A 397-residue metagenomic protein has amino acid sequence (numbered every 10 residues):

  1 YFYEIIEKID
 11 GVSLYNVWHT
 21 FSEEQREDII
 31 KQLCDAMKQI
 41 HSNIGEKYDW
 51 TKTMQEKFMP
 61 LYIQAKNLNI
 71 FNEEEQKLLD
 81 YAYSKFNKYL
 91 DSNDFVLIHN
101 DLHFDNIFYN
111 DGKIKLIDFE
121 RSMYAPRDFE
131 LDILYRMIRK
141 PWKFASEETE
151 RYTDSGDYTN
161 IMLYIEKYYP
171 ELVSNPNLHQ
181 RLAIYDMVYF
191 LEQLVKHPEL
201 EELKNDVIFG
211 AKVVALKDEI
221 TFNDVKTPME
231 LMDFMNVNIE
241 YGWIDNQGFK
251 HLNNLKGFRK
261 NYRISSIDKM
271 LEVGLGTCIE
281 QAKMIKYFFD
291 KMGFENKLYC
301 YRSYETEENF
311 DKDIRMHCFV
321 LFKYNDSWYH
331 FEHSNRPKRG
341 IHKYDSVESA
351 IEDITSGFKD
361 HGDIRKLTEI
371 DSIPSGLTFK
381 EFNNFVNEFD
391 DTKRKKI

Functional and structural regions predicted by a protein language model:
Y1-D49: ATP-binding pocket architecture of kinase catalytic cores
F2, Y81-F129: Active-site acidic catalytic loop and adjacent metal/ATP-binding pocket of ATP-dependent phosphoryl transfer enzymes
E4, K38-H41, D49-Y89: Active-site catalytic-loop/activation-segment of kinase and kinase-like phosphoryl-transfer enzymes
I6-E23, Q64, I184, V188-E202: A glycine-centered beta->alpha junction motif in the catalytic cores of kinase/phosphotransferase enzymes
F129-V173, D186-L200: Active-site activation/catalytic loop segments of kinase-like enzymes and analogous catalytic loops in related
V213-E272: Secondary-structure boundary elements
K283-S356: Hydrophobic/aromatic-rich core segments of domains that either
K323-K396: Active-site rim recognition segments
